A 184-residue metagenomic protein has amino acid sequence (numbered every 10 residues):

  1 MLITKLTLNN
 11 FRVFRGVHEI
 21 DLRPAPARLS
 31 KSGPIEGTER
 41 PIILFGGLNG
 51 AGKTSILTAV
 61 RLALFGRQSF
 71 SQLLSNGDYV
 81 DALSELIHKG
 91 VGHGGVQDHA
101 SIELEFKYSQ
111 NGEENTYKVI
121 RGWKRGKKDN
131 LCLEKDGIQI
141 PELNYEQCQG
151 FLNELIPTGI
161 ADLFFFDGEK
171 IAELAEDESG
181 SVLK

Functional and structural regions predicted by a protein language model:
M1-F65: Pre-Walker A-like glycine/lysine-rich segment at the N-terminus of P-loop NTPase domains
L2, G95-E103, W123-L131: A short, compositionally biased
K5-T7, S101-E105, K118-I120: Beta-strand secondary-structure signal
G16, L174-A175: Short helix/loop capping segments that flank catalytic or ligand/cofactor-binding pockets
R23, E105-S109, K124: Solvent-exposed residues in well-ordered beta-strands and their adjoining turns, especially edge/terminal strands
R28, L73-L86, G90-G92, G112-L163 (+1 more regions): Glycine-rich phosphate-binding loops of NTPases
E39-G46, L57-N115: Conserved P-loop NTP-binding catalytic core
F166-K170: A short hydrophobic beta-strand->loop->alpha-helix junction that borders the nucleotide-binding pocket of P-loop NTPases
